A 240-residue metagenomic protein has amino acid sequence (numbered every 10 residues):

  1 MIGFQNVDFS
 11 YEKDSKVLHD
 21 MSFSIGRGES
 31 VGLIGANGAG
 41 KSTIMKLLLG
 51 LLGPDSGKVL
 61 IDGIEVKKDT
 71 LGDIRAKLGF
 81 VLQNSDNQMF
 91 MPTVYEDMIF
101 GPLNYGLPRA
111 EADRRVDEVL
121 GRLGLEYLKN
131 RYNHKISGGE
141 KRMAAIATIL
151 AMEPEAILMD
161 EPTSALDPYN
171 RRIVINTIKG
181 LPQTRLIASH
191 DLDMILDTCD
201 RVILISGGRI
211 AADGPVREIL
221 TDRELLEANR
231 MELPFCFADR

Functional and structural regions predicted by a protein language model:
I34-A36: The feature captures the beta-strand-to-loop junction immediately N-terminal to the Walker
L49: Helix-to-loop junction immediately C-terminal to a conserved catalytic motif
A110-L128: Conserved ABC ATPase "signature" region
Y132-I136, E140: Conserved ABC ATPase signature
S189-H190: H-loop/switch region of ABC-family ATPase nucleotide-binding domains
I195-D197: A short, surface-exposed alpha-helical micro-motif characterized by mixed small hydrophobic and charged/polar residues
R209-M231: Conserved beta-strand-loop-alpha-helix hinge in the C-terminal portion of ABC ATPase nucleotide-binding domains
